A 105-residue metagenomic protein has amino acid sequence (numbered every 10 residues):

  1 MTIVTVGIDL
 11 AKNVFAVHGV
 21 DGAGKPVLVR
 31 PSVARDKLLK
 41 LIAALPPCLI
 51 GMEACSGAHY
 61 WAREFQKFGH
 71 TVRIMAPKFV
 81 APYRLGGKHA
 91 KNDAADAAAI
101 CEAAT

Functional and structural regions predicted by a protein language model:
M1-T105: Phosphate- and other anionic-substrate recognition elements at nucleic-acid/protein interfaces
